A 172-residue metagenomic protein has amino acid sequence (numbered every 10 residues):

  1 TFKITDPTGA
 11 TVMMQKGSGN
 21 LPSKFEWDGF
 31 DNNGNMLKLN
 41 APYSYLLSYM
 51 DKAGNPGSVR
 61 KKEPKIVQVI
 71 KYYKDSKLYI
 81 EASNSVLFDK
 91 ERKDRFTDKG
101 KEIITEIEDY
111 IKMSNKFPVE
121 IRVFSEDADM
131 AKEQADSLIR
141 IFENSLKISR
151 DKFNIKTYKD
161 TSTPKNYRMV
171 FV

Functional and structural regions predicted by a protein language model:
T1-T5, E120-R122: Beta-strand signatures of extracellular beta-sandwich domains
T8-S23: Solvent-exposed serine/threonine-rich low-complexity stretches and specific carbohydrate-binding patches
K24-N40, K52-A53: Signal that preferentially marks extracellular ectodomain short beta-strand elements of beta-sandwich modules
N40-S44, K116: Extracellular Ig-like/FN3 beta-sandwich strand-entry sites
L47-Y49: Conserved structural position at the C-terminal beta-strand of extracellular beta-sandwich adhesion modules
K65-D89: Low-complexity, Pro/Ser/Thr- and charge-rich linker/hinge segments at domain boundaries
F88-R122: Periplasmic peptidoglycan-binding/anchoring modules of Gram-negative envelope and division proteins
N115-V123, M130-V172: A non-catalytic structural micro-motif
